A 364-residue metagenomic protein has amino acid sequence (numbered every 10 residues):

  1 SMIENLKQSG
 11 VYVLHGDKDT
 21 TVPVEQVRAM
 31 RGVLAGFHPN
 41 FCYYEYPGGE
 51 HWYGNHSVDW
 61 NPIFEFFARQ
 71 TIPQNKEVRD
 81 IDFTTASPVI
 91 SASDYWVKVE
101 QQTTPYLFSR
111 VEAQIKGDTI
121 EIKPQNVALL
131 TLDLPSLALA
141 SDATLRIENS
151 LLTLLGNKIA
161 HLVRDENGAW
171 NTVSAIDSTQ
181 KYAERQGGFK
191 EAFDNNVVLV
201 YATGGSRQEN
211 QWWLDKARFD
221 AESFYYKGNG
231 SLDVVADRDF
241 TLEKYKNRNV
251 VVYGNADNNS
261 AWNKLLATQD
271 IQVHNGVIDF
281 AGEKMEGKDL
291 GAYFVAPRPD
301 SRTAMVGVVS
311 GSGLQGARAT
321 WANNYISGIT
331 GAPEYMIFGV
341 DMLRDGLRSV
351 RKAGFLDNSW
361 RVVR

Functional and structural regions predicted by a protein language model:
S1-S9, P23: Mobile cap/lid helix-loop segments that gate and shape the active-site cleft of serine hydrolases
M2-N5, G54-S57, L242-Y245: Short glycine-biased active-site loop of nucleotidyltransferases that positions the nucleotide triphosphate and helps
I3, V27, R31, W60 (+3 more regions): Extracytoplasmic/secreted envelope proteins and their assembly/folding machinery, especially bacterial periplasmic
L6, Y12-H15, D19: Short beta-strand/loop motif that positions the catalytic acidic residue of the alpha/beta-hydrolase fold
S9-G10, N249: Proline-centered loop/turn at the N-terminus of a beta-strand
Y12, C42-Y44, V198: A structural signal for isolated positions on well-ordered beta-strands in alpha/beta enzyme cores
K18-T20, V24-N126: C-terminal catalytic histidine-bearing segment of alpha/beta-hydrolase fold enzymes
E121, T131-P135, A140-R364: Solvent-exposed alpha-helical segments and adjacent loops that form catalytic or protein-interaction surfaces
